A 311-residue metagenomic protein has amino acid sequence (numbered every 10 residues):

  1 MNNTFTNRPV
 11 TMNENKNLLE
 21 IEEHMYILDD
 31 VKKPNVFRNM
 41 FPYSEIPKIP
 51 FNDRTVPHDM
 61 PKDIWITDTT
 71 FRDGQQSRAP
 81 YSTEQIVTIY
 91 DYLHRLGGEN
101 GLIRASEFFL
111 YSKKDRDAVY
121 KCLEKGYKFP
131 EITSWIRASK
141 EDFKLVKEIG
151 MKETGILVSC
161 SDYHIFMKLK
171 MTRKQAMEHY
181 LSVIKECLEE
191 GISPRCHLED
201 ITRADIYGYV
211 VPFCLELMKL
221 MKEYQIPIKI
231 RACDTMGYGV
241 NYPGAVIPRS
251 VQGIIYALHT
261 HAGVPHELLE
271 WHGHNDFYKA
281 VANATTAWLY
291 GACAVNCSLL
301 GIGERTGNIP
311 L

Functional and structural regions predicted by a protein language model:
N2-L311: Catalytic cores and adjacent flexible loops of soluble metabolic enzymes that perform enolate/carbanion chemistry on
